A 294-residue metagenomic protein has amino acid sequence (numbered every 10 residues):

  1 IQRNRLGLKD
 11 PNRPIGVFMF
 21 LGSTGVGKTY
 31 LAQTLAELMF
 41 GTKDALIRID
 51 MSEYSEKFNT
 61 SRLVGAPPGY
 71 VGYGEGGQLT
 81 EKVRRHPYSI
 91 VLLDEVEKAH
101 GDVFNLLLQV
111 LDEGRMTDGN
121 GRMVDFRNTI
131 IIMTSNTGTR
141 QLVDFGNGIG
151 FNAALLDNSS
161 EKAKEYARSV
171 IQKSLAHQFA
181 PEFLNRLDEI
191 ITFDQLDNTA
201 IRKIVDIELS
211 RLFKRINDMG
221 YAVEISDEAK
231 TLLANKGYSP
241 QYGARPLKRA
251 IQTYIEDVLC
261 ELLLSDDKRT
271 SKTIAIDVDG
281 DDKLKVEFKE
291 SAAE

Functional and structural regions predicted by a protein language model:
I1-E294: AAA+ P-loop NTPase nucleotide-binding core of proteostasis motors
